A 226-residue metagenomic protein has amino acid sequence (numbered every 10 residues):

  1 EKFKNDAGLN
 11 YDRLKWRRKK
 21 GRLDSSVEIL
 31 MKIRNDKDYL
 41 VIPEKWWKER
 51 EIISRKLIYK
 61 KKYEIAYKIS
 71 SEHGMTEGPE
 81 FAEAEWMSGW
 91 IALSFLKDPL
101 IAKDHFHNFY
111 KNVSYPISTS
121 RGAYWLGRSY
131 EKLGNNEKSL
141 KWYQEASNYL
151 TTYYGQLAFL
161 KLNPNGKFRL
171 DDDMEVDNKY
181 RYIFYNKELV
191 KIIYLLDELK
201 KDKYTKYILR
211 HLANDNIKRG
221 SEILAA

Functional and structural regions predicted by a protein language model:
E1-A226: Cell-wall glycan-active module
